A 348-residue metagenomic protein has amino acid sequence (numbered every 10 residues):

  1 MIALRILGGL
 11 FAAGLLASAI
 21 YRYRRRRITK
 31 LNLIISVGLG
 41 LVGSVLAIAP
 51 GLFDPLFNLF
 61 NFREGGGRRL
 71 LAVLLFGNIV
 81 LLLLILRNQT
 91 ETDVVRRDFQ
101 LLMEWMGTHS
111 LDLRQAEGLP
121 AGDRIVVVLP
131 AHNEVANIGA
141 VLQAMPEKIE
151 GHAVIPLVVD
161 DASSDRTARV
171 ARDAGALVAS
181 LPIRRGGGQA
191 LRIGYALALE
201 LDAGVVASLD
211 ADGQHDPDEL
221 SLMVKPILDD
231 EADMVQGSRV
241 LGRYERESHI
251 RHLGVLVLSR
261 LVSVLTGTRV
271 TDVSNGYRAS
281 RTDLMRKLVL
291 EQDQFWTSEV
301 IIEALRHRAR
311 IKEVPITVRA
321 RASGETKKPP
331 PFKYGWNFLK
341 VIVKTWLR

Functional and structural regions predicted by a protein language model:
G9-R24: N-terminal signal-anchor/start-transfer transmembrane helix
L46-N58, F62-L81, T90, V94 (+2 more regions): Hydrophobic helical membrane-anchoring modules
R124-V126, I155, E299: Cell-envelope/extracellular polymer assembly enzymes that use nucleotide-activated donors
L129, H152-A162: Short beta-strand/loop segment that forms part of the nucleotide-sugar
Q143-A153: Short, acidic, metal-binding catalytic loop of nucleotide-sugar glycosyltransferases
D160-A168, G213: A conserved acidic beta->alpha catalytic loop
L177-E200, V205, P217-Q294, A320-P330 (+1 more regions): Acceptor/aglycone-binding surface of glycosyltransferases and processive sugar-polymer synthases
